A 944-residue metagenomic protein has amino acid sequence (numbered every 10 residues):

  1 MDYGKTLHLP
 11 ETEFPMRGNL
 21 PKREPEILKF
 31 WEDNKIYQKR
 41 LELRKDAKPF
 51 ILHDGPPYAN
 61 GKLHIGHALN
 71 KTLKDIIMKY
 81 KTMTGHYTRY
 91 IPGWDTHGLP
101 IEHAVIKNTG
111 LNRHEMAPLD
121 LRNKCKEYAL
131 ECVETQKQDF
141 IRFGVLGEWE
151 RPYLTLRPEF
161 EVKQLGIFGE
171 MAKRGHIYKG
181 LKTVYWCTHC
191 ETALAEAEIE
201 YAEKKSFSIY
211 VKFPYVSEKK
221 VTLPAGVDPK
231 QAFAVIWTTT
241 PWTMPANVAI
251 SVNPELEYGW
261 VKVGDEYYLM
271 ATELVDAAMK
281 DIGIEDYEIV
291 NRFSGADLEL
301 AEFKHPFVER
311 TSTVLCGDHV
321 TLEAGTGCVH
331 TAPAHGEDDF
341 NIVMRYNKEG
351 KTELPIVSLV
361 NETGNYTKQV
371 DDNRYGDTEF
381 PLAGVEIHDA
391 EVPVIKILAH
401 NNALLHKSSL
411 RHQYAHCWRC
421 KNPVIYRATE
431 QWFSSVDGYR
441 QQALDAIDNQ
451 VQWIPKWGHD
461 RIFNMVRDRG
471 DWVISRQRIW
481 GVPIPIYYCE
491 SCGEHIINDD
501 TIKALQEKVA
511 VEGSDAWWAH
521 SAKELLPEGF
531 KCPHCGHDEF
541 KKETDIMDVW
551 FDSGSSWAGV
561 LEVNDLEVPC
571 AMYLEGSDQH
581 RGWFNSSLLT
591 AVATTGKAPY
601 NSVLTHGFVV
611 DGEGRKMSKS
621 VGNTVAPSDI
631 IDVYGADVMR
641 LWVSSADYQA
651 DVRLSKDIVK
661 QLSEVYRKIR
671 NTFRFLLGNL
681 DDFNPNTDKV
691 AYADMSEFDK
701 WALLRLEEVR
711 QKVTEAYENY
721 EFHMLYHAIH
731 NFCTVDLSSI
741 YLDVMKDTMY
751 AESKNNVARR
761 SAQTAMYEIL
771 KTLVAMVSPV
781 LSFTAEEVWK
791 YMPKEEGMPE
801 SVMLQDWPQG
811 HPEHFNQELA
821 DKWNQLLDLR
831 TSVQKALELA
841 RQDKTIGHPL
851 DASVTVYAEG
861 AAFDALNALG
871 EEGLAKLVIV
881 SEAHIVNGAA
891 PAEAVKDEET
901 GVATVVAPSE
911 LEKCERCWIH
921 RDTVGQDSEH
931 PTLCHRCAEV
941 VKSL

Functional and structural regions predicted by a protein language model:
D2-L20, E26, F30-N34, I106-P245 (+14 more regions): Residue patterns forming the tRNA-binding/recognition surfaces of aminoacyl-tRNA synthetases and related DALR
E42-A104, I236-M244, S251, V314-I342 (+2 more regions): N-terminal catalytic cores of NTP/NDP-binding nucleotidyl/phosphoryl-transfer enzymes
D95, V184, T188, A195-A202 (+7 more regions): Acidic, turn-prone loop/beta-hairpin segments
V184, Y414, I486, G529 (+2 more regions): Residues immediately within or flanking Cys/His clusters that coordinate Zn2+ in small zinc-binding modules
C187, C417, C489, C532-C535 (+2 more regions): Short cysteine-rich clusters marking metal-coordination/redox-active sites
E191, G493, G536, W918-R921 (+1 more regions): Cys/His-coordinated zinc-binding microdomains
S217, Y346-T352, I356-E362, R478-W480 (+1 more regions): Alpha-helical recognition segments enriched in aromatics with Gly/Pro capping that present substrate-recognition
A249, L256-C328, E337, N341: Protease-associated
